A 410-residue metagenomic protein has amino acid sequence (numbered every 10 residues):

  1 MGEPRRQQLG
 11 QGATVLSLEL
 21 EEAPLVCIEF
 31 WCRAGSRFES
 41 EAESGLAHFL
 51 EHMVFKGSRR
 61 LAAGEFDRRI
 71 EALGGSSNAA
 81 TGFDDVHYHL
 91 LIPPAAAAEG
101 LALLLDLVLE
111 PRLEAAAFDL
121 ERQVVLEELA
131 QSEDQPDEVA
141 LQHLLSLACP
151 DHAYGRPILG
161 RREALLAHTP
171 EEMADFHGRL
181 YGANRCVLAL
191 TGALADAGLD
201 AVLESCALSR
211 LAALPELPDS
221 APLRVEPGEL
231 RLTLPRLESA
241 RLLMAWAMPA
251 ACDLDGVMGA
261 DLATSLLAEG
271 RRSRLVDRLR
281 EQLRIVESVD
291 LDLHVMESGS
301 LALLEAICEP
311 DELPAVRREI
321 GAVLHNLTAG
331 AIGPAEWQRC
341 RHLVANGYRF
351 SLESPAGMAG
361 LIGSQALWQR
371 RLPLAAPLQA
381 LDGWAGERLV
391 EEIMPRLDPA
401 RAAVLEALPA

Functional and structural regions predicted by a protein language model:
M1-L25: N- or domain-start disorder-to-order transition segments that initiate the globular core
M1-R6, L147-C186, D219-P222, Y348 (+1 more regions): Histidine-acidic residue clusters that define the catalytic metal-binding segment of zinc metallopeptidase domains
R5, P150, Y154-I158, E163 (+2 more regions): An aromatic/glycine/proline-enriched structural segment found at the starts of mature extracellular/organellar domains
G12, F30, H48, I70 (+14 more regions): Buried hydrophobic packing residues in well-ordered domains
E22, C27-L91, L266-I285: M16/MPP (pitrilysin/insulinase) zinc-metallopeptidase core fold and M16-derived inactive scaffolds
C32, R59, F66-F176, E319-A322 (+2 more regions): Acidic/histidine-enriched segments that form metal/cofactor-coordinating and catalytic pocket/exosite environments
V187-L190, L327, A331, Q338-A410: C-terminal regions of mature proteins
L243-M248, L267-P310: A structural supersecondary motif
